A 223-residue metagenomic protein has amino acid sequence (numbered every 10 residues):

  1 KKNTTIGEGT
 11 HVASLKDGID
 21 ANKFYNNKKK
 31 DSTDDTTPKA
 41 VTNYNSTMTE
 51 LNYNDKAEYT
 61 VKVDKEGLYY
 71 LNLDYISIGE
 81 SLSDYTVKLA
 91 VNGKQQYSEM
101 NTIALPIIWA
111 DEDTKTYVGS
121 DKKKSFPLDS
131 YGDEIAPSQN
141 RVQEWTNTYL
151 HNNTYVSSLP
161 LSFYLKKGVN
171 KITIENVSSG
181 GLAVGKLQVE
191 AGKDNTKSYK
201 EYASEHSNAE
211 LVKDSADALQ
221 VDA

Functional and structural regions predicted by a protein language model:
K1-A223: Extracytoplasmic
